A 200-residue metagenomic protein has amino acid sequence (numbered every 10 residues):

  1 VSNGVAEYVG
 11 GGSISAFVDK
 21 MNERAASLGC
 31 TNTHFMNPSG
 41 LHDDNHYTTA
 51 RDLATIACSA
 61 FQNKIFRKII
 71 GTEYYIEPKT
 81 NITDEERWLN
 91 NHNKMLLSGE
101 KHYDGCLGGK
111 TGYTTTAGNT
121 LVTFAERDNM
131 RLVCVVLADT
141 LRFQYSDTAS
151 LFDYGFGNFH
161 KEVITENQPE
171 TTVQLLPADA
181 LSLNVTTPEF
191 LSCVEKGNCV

Functional and structural regions predicted by a protein language model:
V1-R51, A57-K64, K68: Active-site-adjacent loops and short helices of periplasmic peptidoglycan-processing enzymes
C30-T31, D44-V200: Domain-terminus/edge residues, biased toward the C-terminal soluble/receptor-binding domains of extracytoplasmic
